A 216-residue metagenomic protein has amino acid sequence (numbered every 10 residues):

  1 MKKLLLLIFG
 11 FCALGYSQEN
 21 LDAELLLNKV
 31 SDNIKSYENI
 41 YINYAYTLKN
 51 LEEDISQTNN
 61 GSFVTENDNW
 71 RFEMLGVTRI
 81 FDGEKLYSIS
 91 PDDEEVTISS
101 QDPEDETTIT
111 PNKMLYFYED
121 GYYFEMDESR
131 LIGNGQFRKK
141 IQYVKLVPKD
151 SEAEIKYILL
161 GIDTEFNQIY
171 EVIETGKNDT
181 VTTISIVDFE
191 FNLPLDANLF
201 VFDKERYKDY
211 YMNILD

Functional and structural regions predicted by a protein language model:
L4-A13: Sec-dependent N-terminal signal peptides
G15-I55, D68, E205-D216: N-terminal leader/targeting segments and the immediate start of mature chains
N33, N60-V64, T78-R79, F124-M126 (+1 more regions): Short, exposed beta-strand/loop patches in secreted or surface proteins that constitute
L48, M74, P91, I173-G176: Beta-turn initiation residues at beta-strand->coil junctions
N60-I109, T182-T183: An acidic-aromatic
K85-V147: Surface-exposed, polar helix/loop patches in the mature regions of secreted/periplasmic/lumenal proteins that form
Y122-K208, N213-L215: Gly/Pro-enriched, hydrophobic low-complexity segments that function as extracytoplasmic propeptides/linkers
